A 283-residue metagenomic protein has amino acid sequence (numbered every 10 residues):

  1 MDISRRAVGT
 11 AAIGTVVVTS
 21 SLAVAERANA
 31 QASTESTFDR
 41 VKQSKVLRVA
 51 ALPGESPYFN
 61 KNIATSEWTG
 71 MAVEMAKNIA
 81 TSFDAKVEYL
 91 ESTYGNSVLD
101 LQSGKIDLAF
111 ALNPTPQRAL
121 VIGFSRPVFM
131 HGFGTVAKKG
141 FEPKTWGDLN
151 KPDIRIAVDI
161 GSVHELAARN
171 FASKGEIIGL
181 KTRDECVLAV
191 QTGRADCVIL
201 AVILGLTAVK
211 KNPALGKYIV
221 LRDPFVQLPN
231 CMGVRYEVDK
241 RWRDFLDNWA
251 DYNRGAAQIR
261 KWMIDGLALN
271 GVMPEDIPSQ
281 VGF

Functional and structural regions predicted by a protein language model:
M1-V16, A23-N29: N-terminal secretory signal peptides and thylakoid transit peptides that target proteins across membranes
A32, V163-L180, K217-V220, A250-F283: Ligand-binding clefts/hinges and TM-proximal coupling segments of bilobed small-molecule sensing domains
A32, V73-S82, G147, S162 (+1 more regions): Extended ligand-binding regions for polar small-molecule ligands
A32-L112, L120: Extracytoplasmic small-molecule ligand-binding "clamshell" domains of the periplasmic binding protein/Venus flytrap
P53, M130-A137, V202, L206 (+2 more regions): Periplasmic-binding protein-like
Y89-L99, I178-L188, T192, L228: Short helix-initiation/N-cap motifs at beta->coil->alpha
G95-N96, L112-V121, A167-N170, D196-V226: A ligand-binding cleft/hinge motif common to bilobed small-molecule-binding domains
A137-R155: Flexible hinge/capping segments at coil-to-helix
